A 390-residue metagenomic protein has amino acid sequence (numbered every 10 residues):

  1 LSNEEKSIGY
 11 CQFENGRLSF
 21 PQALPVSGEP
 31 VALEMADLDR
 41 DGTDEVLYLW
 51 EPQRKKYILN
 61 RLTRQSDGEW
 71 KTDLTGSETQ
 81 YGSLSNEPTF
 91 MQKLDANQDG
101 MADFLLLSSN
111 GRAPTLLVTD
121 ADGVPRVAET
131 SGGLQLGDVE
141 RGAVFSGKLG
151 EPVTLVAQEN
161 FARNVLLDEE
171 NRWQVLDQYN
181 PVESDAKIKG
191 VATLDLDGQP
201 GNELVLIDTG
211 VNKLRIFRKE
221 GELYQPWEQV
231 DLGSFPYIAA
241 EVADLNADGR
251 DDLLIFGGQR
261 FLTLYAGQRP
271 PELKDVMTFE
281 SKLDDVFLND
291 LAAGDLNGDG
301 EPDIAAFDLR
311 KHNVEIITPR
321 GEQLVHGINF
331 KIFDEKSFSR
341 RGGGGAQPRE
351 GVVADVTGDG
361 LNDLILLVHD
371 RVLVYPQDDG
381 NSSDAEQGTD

Functional and structural regions predicted by a protein language model:
L1-D390: Beta-propeller-forming repeat regions
